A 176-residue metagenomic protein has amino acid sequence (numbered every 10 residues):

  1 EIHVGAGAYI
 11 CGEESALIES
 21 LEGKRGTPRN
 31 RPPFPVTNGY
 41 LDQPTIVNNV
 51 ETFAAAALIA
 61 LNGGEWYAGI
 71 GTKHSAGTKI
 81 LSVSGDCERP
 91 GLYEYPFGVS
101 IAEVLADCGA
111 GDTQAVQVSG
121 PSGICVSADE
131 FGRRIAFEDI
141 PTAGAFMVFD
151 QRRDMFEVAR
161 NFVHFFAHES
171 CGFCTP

Functional and structural regions predicted by a protein language model:
E1, G111-I135, T142-G144: Terminal amphipathic helices with adjacent charged low-complexity linkers/tails
E1-F97, C108-A110: Hydrophobic alpha-helical positions that pack around
Y9-C11, Q114-I124, H164-P176: Local cysteine-cluster metal-coordination motifs and their immediate loop/turn environment, predominantly Fe-S cluster
E13, S127-D129, R160: Short, well-ordered secondary-structure micro-motifs
S20-P32, D129-A143: Active-site loop ensemble at the mouth of alpha/beta enzyme cores that anchors a bound cofactor
G77, R89, D112, T142-A143 (+1 more regions): A generic structural signal for well-ordered coil/turn residues at beta-strand boundaries that shape enzyme active-site
V99-V104: Short, structural beta-strand-to-alpha-helix junction motif
R133-P176: Ferredoxin-type iron-sulfur electron-transfer modules in oxidoreductases and energy-metabolism complexes
